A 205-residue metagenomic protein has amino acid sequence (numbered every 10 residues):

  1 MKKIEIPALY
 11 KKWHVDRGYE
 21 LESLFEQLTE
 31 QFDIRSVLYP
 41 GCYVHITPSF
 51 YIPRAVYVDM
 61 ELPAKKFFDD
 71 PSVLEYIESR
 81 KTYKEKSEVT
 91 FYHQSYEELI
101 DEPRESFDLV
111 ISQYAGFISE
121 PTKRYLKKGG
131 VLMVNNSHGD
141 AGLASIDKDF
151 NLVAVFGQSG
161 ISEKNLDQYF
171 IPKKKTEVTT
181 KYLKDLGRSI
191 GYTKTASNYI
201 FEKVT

Functional and structural regions predicted by a protein language model:
M1-R35, H45-I46, V178-L186: Class I SAM-dependent methyltransferase Rossmann-like catalytic core, especially the SAM/SAH-binding loop
E20, G41-H45, Q113-I118, N136-G139: Short beta->alpha connector loops
F25-T82: SAM cofactor-binding core of SAM-dependent methyltransferases, primarily the Rossmann-like beta-alpha-beta module
K86, H93-V110: A short acidic, Gly/Pro-enriched loop at the edge of an enzyme's catalytic core that lines a small-molecule cofactor
R124-K128: Conserved helix-to-beta-strand junction in the class I
G129-G142: Conserved beta-strand signature within the Rossmann-like core of class I S-adenosyl-L-methionine
G139-D140, A144-K174: Conserved Class I S-adenosyl-L-methionine
Q168-T205: Core SAM-dependent methyltransferase catalytic element
